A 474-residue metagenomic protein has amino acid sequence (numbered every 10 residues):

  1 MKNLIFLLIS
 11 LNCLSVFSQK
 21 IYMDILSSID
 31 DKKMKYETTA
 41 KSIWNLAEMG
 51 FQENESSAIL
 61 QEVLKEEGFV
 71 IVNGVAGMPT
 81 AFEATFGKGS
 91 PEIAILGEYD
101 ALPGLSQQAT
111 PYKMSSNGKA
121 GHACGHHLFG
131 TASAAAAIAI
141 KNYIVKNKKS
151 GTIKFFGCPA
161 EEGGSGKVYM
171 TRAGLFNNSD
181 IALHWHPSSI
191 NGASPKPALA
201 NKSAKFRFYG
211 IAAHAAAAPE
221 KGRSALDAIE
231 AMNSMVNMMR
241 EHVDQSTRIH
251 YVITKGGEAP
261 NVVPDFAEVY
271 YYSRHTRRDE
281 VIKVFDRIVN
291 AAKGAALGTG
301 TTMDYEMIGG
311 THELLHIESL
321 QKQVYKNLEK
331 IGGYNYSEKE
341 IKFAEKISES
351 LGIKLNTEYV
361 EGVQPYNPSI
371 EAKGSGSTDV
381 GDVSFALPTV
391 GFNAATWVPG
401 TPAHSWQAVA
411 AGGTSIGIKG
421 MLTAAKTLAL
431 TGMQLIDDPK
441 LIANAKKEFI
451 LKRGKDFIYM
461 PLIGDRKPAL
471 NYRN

Functional and structural regions predicted by a protein language model:
M1-K20: Bacterial Sec-dependent N-terminal signal peptides
Q19-H122, T131-G151: Acidic/His- and Gly-rich active-site-bordering loop/insert found across diverse amide/peptide-bond hydrolases
I29-K33, A40, W44-A47, G68 (+5 more regions): Sec/Tat-exported extracytoplasmic proteins
D30-M34, G50-A58, H127, T131 (+4 more regions): Soluble non-cytosolic domains of exported or imported proteins
I43, A84, I95, H126 (+8 more regions): Divalent metal-coordination and catalytic microenvironments
Y99-Y112, P197-R207, W397-S405: Acidic-glycine-rich active-site phosphate/pyrophosphate-binding loop
P111-G121, H127-L128, Y143-P264, R274: Histidine/acidic-residue-rich, glycine-tolerant segments that coordinate divalent metal ions
E230-N474: Metal-dependent amide/peptide-bond hydrolase catalytic core, centered on the "pita-bread" metallohydrolase fold
